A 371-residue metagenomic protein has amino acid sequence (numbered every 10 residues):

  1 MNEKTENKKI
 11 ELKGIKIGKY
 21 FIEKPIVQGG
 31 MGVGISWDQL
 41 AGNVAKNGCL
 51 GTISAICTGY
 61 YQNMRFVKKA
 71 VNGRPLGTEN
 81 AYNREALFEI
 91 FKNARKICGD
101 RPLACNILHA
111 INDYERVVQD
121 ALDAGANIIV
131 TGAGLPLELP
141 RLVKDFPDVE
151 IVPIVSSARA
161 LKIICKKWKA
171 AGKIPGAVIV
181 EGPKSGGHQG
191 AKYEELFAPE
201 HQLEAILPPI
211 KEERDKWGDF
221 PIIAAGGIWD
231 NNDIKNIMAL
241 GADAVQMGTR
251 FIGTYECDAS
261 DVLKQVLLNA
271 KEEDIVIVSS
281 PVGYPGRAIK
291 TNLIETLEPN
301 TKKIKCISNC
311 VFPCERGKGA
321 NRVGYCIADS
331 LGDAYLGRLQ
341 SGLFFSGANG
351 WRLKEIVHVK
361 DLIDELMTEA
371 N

Functional and structural regions predicted by a protein language model:
N2-W217: Active-site entrance/lid segments in N-terminal catalytic domains of soluble metabolic enzymes
V27, S185-I223, W229-N371: Conserved active-site-proximal phosphate/metal-binding subdomains
I35, I228-W229: Residue-level detector of alpha-helix initiation sites
L139, A224-A225: Short, surface-exposed recognition loops or helix-turn segments adjacent to catalytic cores
